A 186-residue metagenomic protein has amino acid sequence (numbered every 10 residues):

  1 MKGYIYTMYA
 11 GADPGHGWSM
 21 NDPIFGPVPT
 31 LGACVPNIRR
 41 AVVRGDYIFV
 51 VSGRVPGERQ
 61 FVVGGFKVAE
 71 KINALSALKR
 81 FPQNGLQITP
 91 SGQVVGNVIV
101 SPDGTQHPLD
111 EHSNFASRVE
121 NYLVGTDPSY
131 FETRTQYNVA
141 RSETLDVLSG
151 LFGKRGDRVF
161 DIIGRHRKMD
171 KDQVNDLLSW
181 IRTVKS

Functional and structural regions predicted by a protein language model:
M1, A74-S186: Contiguous surface segments at macromolecular interaction interfaces
M1-V43, P56, K79-R80, K154-R155 (+1 more regions): Compositionally biased, charged N-terminal/linker segments
M8-Y9, V51, A69, D127 (+1 more regions): Structured loops at beta-to-helix junctions and adjacent beta-edge loops in soluble globular domains
G11-P14, R54, A69-A74: Short loop/turn segments at secondary-structure transitions that flank enzyme active sites
I24-G26, F66-K67, F81-L86: Generic alpha-helical propensity signal that fires on short helical segments and nearby coil/disordered stretches
G45-I48: Structural motif
S52-R59: Short, charged beta-turn/beta-strand-edge "cap" motif at the junction between a beta-strand and an adjacent loop
Q60-K71: Short beta-strand-centered aromatic/proline hotspots
